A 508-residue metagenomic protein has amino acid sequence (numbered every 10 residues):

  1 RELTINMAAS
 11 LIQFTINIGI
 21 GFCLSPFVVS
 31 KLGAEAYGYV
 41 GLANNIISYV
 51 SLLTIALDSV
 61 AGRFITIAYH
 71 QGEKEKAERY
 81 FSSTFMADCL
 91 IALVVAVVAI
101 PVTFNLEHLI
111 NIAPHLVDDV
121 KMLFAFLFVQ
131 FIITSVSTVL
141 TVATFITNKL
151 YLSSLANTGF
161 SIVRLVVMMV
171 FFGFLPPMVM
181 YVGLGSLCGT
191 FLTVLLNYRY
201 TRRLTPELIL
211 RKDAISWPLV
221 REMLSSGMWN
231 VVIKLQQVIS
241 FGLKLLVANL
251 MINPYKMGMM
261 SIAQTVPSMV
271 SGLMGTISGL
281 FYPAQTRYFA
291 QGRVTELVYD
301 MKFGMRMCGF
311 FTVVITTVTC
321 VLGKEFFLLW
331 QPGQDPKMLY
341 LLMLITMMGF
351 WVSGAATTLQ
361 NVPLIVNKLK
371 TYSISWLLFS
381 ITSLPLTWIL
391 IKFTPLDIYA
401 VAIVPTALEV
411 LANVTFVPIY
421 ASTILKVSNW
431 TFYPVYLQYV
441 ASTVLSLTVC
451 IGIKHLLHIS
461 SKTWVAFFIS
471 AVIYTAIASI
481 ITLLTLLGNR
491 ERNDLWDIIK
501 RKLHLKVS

Functional and structural regions predicted by a protein language model:
R1-G21, E75-M86, V117-K121, D213-K234 (+3 more regions): N-terminal membrane topogenesis motif
R1-L3, V179-G183, N197-G242, A284 (+4 more regions): Interhelical loop/hinge segments that connect adjacent transmembrane helices in multipass membrane
E2-I67, A96-I100, Q130, L165 (+2 more regions): Signature of the first transmembrane helix
L3-T4, I132-G159, M169-V170, M180 (+4 more regions): Membrane-interface junctions at transmembrane-helix termini in multi-pass inner-membrane proteins
I5-F22, G185-N197, T201, W217-R287 (+7 more regions): Transmembrane helical elements of multi-pass membrane transporters/channels
V29-K31, E35-A36, N148-Y151, I162-L195 (+7 more regions): Membrane-interface helix-loop junctions in multi-pass transport and translocation proteins
I55-Q71, I146, T205-P206, A263 (+3 more regions): Helix-loop junctions and terminal segments of transmembrane helices in multi-pass membrane transport/translocation
T423-F432, C450-S508: Membrane-proximal transmembrane or re-entrant/amphipathic helices at the cytosolic face
